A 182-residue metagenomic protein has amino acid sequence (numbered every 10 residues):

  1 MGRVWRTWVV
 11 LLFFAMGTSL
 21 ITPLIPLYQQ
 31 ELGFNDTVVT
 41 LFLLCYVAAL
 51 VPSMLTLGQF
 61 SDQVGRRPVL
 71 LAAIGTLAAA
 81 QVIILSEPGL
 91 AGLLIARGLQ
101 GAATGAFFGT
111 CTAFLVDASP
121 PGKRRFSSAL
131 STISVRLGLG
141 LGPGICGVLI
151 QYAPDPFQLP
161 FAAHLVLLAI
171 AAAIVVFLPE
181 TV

Functional and structural regions predicted by a protein language model:
M1-Q30: Pair of pore-lining "gating" transmembrane helices in MFS-fold secondary transporters
V9, A80, A91-Q100: Paired small-residue
L24-V51: Extracellular/periplasmic helix-loop-helix junction of adjacent transmembrane segments in MFS-like secondary
G33, G65, S86-A91, P154: Helix-breaking motifs and short loop linkers at transmembrane-helix boundaries and internal kinks in secondary membrane
L41-G58, F108, T112: Central cavity-lining transmembrane alpha-helices of secondary-active solute carriers, predominantly the Major
P68-I83, A91: Structural signature of the two symmetry-related core transmembrane helices
A96-V135: Cytoplasmic helix-loop-helix junction between adjacent transmembrane helices in 12-TM secondary transporters
F126, L130-P179: Helix-loop-helix hairpin linking two adjacent transmembrane segments in secondary transporters
